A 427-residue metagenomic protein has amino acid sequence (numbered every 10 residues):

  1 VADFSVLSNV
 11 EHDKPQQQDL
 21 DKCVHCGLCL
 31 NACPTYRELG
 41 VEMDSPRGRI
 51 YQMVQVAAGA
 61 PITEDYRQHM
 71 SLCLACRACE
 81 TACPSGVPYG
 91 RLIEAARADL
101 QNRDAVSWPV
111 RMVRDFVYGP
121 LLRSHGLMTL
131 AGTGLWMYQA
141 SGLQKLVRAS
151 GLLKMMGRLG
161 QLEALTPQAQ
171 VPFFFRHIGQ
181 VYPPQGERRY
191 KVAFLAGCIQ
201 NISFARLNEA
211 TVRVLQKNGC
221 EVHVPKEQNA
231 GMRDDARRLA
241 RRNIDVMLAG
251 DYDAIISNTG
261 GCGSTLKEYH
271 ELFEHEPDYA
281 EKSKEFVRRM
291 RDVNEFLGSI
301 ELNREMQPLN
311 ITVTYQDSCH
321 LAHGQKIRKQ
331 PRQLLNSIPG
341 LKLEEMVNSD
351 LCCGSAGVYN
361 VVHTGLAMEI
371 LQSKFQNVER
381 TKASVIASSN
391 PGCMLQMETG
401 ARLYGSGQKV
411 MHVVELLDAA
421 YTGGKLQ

Functional and structural regions predicted by a protein language model:
V1-H12, Y36-Q68, G86-F116, G405-L416: Non-heme iron-sulfur electron-transfer modules
V1-P15, M43-E64, R188-K191, N294 (+4 more regions): Short, charged low-complexity linear segments at domain edges
Q17-Y36, T63, R67-V87, H320 (+1 more regions): Cysteine-centered iron-sulfur cluster-binding motifs in ferredoxin-type domains/subunits of redox enzymes
D21, G40-D44, G231-D234: Alpha-helix capping and helix-loop boundary segments enriched in small/acidic/polar residues
G27-N31, V41-P46, E221-P225: N-terminal glycine-rich anion-binding loops that anchor highly charged ligand groups
L28-N31, Y51, W136, S264: Generic structural signal for well-ordered, non-membrane alpha-helices
A58, A78, A82, G231: Short His/Asp/Glu-rich catalytic/ion-coordination signatures at enzyme active sites or charged loops
Y89-Q427: Iron-sulfur cluster-binding electron-transfer modules in prokaryotic oxidoreductases
